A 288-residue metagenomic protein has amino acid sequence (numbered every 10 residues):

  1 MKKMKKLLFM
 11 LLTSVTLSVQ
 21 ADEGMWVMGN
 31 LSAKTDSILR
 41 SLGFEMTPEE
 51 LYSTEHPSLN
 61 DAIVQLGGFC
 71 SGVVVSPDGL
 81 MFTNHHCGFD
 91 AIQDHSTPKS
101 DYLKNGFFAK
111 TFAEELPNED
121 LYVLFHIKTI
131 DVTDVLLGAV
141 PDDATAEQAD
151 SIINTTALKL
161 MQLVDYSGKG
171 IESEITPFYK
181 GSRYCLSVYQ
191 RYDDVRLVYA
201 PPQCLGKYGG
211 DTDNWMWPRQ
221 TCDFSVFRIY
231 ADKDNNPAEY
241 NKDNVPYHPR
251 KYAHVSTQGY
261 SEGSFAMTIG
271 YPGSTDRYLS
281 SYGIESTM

Functional and structural regions predicted by a protein language model:
M1-E23: Bacterial Sec-dependent N-terminal signal peptides
S18-M288: Terminal presequence/propeptide segments associated with secretion/organelle targeting and zymogen/polyprotein
